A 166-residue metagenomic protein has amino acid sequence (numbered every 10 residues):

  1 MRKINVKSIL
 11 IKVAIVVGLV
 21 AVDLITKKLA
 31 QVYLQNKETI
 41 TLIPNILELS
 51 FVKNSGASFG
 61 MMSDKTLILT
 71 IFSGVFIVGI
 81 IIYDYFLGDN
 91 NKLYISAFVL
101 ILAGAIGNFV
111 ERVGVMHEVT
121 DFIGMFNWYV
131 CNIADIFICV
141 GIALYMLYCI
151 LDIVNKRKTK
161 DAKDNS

Functional and structural regions predicted by a protein language model:
M1-S166: Alpha-helical transmembrane bundles and membrane-interface segments of multipass inner-membrane proteins
